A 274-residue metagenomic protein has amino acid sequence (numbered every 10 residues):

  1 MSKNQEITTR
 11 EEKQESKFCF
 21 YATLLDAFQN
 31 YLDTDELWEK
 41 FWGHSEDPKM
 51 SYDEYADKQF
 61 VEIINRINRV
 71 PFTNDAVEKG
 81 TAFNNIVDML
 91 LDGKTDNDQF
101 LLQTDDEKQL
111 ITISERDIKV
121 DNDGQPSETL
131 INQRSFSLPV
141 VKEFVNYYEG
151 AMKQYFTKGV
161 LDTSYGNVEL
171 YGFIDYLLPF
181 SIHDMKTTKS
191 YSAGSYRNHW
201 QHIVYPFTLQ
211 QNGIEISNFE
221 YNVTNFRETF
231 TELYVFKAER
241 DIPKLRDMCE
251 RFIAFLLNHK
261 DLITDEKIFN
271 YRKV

Functional and structural regions predicted by a protein language model:
M1-F173, K273: Metal-dependent nuclease catalytic cores that hydrolyze phosphodiester bonds in DNA/RNA, characterized by
F83-N84, I174-Y191, Y205: Conserved catalytic cores of phosphodiester-cleaving nucleases, focusing on short active-site segments
L91-T95, T187-Y191, Q210, I214: Hydrophobic/aromatic-lined pockets within catalytic cores
T157, K186-T187, V223: Short, structured patches in soluble enzyme cores that scaffold and shape functional sites
G166, Q210-V274: Metal-dependent nuclease catalytic regions and adjoining charged, substrate-binding loops involved in nucleic-acid end
S190-N198: Active-site-adjacent loop/helix micro-motif of nuclease/hydrolase catalytic cores
N198-Q210: An active-site-proximal "capping" alpha-helix that borders the catalytic cofactor pocket
